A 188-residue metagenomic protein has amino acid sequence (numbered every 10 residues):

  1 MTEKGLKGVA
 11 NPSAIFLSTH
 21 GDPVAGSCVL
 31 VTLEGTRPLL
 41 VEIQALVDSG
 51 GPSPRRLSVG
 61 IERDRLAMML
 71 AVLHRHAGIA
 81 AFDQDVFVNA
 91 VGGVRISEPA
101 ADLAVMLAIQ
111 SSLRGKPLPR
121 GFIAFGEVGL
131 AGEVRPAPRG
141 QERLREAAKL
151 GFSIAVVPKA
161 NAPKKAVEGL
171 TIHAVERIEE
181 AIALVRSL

Functional and structural regions predicted by a protein language model:
M1-L188: Peripheral, non-AAA+ core regions of ATP-driven protein-machinery
